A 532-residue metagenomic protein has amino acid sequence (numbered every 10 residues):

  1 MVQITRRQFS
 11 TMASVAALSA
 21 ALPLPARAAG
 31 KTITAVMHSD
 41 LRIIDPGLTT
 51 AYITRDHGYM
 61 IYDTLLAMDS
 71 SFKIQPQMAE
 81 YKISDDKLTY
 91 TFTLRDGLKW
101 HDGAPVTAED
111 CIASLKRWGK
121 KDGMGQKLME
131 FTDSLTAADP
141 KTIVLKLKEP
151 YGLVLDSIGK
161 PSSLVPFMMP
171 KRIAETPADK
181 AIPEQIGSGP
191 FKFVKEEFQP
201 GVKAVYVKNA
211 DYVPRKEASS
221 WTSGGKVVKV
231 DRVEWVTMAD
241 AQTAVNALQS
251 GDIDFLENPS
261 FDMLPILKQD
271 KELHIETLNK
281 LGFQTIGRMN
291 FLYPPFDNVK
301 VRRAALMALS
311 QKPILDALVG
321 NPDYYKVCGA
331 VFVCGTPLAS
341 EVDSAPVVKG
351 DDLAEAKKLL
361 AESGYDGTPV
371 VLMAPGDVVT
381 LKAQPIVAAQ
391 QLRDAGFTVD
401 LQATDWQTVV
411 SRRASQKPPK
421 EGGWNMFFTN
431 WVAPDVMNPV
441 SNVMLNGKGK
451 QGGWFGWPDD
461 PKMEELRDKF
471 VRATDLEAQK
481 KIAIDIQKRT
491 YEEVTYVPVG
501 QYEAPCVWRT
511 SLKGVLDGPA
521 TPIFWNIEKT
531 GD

Functional and structural regions predicted by a protein language model:
V36-D86, T93, A113-K116, I186: N-terminal lobe/hinge region of extracytoplasmic solute-binding protein
T91, K349, D400-S411, P439-T510 (+1 more regions): Extracytoplasmic/peripheral linker and loop segments enriched in polar/acidic and small residues with frequent Thr/Pro
K127-Q199: Surface-exposed binding/hinge segments that line and control ligand-binding clefts or catalytic entry sites
F191, D323-E362, G376-A383: Structural transition elements
P200-V202, D240-A241, P259-F261, Y325 (+3 more regions): Ligand/substrate-recognition segments at binding pockets and active sites
P214-I266, T398: Ligand-site clamp/hinge motif
L292, F296-T336, A383-Q384, T490-P498: Periplasmic-binding protein-like
C506-D532: Long beta-strand-rich cores associated with HINT superfamily self-processing modules
